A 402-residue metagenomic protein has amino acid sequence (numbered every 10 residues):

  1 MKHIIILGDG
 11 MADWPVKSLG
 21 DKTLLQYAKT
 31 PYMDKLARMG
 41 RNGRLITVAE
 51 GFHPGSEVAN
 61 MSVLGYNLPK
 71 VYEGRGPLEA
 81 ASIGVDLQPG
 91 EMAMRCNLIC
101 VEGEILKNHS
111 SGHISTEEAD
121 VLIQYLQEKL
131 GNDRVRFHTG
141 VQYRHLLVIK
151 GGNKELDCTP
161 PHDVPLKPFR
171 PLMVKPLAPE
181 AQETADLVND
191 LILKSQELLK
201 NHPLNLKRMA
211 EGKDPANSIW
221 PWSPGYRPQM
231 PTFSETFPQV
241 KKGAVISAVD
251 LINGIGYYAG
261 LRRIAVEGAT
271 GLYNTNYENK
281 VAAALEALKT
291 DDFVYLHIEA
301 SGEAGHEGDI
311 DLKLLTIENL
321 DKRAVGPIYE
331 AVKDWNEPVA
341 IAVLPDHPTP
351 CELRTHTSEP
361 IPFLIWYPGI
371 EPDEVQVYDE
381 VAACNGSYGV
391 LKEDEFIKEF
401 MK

Functional and structural regions predicted by a protein language model:
M1-K402: Feature captures the catalytic ectodomains and active-site-proximal regions of enzymes that hydrolyze or transfer
